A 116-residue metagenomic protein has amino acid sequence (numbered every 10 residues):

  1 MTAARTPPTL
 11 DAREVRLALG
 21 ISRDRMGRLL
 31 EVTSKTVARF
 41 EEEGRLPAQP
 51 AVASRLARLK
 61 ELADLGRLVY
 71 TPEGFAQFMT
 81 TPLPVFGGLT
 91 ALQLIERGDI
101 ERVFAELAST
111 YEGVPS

Functional and structural regions predicted by a protein language model:
M1-S116: Non-transmembrane "mature" sequence context
